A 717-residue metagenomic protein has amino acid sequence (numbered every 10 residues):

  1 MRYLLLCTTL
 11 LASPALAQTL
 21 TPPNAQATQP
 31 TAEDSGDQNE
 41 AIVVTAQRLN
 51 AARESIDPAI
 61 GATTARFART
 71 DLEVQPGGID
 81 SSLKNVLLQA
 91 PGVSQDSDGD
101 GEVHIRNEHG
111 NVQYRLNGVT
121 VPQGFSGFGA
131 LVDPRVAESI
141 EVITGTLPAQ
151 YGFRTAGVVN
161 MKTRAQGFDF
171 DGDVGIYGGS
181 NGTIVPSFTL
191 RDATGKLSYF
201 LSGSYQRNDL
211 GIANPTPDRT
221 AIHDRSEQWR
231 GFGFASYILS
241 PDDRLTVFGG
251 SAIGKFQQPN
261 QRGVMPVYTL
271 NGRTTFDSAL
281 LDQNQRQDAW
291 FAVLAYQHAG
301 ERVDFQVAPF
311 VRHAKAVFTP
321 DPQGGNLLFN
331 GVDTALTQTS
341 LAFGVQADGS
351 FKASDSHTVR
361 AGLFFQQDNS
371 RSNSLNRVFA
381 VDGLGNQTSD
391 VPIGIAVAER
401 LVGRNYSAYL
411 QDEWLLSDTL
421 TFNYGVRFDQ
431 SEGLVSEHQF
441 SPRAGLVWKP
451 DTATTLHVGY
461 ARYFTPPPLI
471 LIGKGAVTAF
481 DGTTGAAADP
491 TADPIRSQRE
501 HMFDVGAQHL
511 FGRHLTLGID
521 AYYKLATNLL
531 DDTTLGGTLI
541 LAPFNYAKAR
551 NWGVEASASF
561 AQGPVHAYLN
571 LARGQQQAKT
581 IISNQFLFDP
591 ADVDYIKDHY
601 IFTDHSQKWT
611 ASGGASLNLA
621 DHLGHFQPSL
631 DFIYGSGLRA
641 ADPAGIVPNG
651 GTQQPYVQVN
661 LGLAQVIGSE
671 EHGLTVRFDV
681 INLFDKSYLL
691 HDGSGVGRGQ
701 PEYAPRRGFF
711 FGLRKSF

Functional and structural regions predicted by a protein language model:
L6, Y237-S240, Y600-F717: Conserved C-terminal beta-signal and adjacent last beta-strands/turns of outer-membrane beta-barrel proteins
L20-E33, V43-L49, A59-H104, R115-V132 (+4 more regions): Periplasmic N-terminal accessory/gating domains of Gram-negative outer-membrane beta-barrel systems
S139-T146, V158, K162-D192, L201-G203 (+1 more regions): Short strand-turn segments of transmembrane beta-barrel domains in outer membranes, especially the first one or two
G178-R207, D218-P259, Q287-G300, K352-S354 (+1 more regions): Transmembrane beta-barrel wall of Gram-negative outer-membrane proteins
I222, D242-L294, H298, A314-N326 (+1 more regions): Flexible loop and strand-edge segments within Gram-negative outer membrane beta-barrel domains
K255-Y268, L434, W448, T452-F503 (+5 more regions): Surface-exposed extracellular loop regions of Gram-negative outer-membrane beta-barrel proteins, predominantly
A295-P320, K449, D493-W552, S557-V565 (+2 more regions): Membrane-embedded beta-barrel scaffold of Gram-negative outer-membrane proteins
L415-S417, A521-L525, F544-A641: Gram-negative outer-membrane beta-barrel transporters
